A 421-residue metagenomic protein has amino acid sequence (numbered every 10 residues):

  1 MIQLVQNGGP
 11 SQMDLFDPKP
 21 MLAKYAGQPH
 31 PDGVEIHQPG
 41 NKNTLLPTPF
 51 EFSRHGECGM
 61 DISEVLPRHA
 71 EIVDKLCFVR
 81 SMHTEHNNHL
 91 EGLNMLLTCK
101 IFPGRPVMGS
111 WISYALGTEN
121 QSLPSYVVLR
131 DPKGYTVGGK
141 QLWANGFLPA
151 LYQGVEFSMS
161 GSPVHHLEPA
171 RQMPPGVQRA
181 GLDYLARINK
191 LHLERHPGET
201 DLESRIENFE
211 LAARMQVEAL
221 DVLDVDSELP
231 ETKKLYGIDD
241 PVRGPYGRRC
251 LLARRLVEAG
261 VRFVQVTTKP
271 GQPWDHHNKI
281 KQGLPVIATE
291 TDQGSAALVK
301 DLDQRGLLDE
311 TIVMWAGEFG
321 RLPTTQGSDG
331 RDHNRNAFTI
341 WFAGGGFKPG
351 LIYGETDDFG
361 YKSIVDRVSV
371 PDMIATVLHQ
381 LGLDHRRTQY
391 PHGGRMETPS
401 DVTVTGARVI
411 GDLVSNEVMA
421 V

Functional and structural regions predicted by a protein language model:
M1-V421: Ligand-binding pockets and gating/stacking loops
